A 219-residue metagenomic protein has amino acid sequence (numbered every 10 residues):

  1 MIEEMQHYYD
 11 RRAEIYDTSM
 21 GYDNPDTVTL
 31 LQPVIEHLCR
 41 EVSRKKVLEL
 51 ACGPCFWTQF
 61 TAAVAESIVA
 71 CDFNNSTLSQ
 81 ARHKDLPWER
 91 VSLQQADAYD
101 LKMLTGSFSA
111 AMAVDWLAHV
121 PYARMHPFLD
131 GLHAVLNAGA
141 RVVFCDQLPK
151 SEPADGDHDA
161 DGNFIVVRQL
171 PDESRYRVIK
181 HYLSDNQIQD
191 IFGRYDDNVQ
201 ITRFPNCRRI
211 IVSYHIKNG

Functional and structural regions predicted by a protein language model:
M1-S43, P54-K102, V120-P127, V143-G219: Class I (Rossmann-like) S-adenosyl-L-methionine-dependent methyltransferase catalytic domain, capturing the SAM-binding
L50: Conserved beta-strand/loop positions that form the S-adenosyl-L-methionine
T105: A short glycine-leucine-enriched loop at secondary-structure breakpoints that most characteristically corresponds
M112: A conserved beta-strand element that flanks and buttresses the S-adenosyl-L-methionine
D115-W116: Short catalytic micro-motifs in class I SAM-dependent methyltransferases
H126-A138: A short glycine-rich, Lys/Arg-flanked "PGG" loop and its adjoining helix->strand segment in the class I
